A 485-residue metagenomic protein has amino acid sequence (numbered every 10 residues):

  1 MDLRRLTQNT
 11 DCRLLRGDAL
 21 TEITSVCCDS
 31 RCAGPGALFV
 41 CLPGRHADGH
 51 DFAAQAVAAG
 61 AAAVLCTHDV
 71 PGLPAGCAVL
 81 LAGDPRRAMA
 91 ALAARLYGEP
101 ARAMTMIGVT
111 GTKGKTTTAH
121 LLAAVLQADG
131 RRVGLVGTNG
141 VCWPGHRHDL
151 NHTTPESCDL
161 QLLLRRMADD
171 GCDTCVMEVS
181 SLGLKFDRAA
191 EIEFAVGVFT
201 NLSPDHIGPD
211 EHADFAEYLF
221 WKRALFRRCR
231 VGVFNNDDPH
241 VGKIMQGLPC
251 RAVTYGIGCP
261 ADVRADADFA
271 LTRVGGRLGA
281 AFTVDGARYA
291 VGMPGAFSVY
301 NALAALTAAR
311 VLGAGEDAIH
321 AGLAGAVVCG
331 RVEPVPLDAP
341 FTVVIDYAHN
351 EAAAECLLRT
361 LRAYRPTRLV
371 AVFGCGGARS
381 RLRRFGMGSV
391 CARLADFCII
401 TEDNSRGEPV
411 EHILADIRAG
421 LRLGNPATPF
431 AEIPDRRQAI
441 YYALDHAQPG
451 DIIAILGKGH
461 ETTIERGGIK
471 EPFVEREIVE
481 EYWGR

Functional and structural regions predicted by a protein language model:
M1-A91, R95, R227, P239 (+4 more regions): N-terminal leader/targeting and accessory segments in enzymes
R5-N9, V64, H68-L73, R264 (+1 more regions): C-terminal helical cap/extension that packs against the catalytic core of soluble nucleotide-cofactor enzymes
L6, A37, A56, L92 (+13 more regions): Residue-level signal for inorganic ion chemistry
T10, M89-N236, H240-L248, D285 (+1 more regions): Phosphate-binding loop of NTP-binding sites
C32, G276-R277, F282-F397, A419: Nucleotide phosphate-binding/pyrophosphate-handling subdomain across enzymes that bind or process nucleotide phosphates
V64-G72, G137-G140, N236-H240, I257-G258 (+1 more regions): Short, polar loop motifs at secondary-structure junctions
V64-H68, P249-G275, V291-A296, H320-A324 (+2 more regions): Beta-strand->loop->alpha-helix junctions that form or flank phosphate-binding loops in nucleotide-handling enzymes
I207, E471-R485: Short, flexible loop segments at boundaries between secondary-structure elements
